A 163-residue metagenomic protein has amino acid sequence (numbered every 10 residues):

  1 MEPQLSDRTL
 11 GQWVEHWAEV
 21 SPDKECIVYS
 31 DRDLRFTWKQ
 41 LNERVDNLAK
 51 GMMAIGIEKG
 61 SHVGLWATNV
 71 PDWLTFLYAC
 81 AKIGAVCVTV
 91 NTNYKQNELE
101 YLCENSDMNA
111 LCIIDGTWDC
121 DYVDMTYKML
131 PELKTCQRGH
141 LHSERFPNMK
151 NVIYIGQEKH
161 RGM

Functional and structural regions predicted by a protein language model:
M1-R8: Flexible, non-catalytic linker and terminal segments flanking ANL/adenylate-forming cores
P3, L34, W38, D119: Flexible, glycine- and charge-enriched loops at secondary-structure boundaries
D7, E43, E104: Phosphate-coordinating loops and pocket residues in cytosolic domains that bind phosphorylated ligands
T9-L10, T37: Short, structural beta-strand-to-alpha-helix junction motif
E15, D23-Y78, K95-E100: Conserved AMP-binding/adenylate-forming core of the ANL superfamily
I55, I83-M163: Structural core segment of the AMP-binding/adenylate-forming
